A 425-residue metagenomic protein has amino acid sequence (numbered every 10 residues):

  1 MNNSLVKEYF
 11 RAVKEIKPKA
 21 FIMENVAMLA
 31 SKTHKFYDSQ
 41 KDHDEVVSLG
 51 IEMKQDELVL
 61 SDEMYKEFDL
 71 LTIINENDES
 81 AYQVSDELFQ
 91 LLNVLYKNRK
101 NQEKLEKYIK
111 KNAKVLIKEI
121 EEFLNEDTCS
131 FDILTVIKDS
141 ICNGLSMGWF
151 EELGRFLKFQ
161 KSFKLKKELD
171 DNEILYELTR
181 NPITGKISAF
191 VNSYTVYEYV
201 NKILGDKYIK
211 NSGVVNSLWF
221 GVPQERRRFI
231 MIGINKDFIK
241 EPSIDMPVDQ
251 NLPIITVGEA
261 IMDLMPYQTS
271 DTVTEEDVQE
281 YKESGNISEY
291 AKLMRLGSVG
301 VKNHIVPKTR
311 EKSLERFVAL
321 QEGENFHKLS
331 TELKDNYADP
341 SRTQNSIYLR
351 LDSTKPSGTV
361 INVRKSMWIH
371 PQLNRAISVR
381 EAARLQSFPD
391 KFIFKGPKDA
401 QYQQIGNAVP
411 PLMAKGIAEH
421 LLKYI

Functional and structural regions predicted by a protein language model:
M1, K17-I22, V26, S31: Proline-aspartate-enriched helix->loop->beta-strand connector
E24-A27, T184-S188: Short strand-turn motif at the edge of the Rossmann-like AdoMet-binding core
A27, Y208-L218: Conserved S-adenosyl-L-methionine
K41, V47-S48, M53-W149, L153 (+2 more regions): Flexible, glycine-/basic-rich loop-and-beta segments that form/coincide with the SAM-dependent methyltransferase
D127-E151, E225, G258-E259, L264-I425: C-terminal target-recognition/interaction regions appended to catalytic cores
D171-I187: A short, surface-exposed helix-loop junction/capping segment
V191-G205: Short alpha-helix
V215-G221, I347-Y348: Short, solvent-exposed loop/turn elements at beta->coil junctions and helix N-caps that rim active or binding pockets
